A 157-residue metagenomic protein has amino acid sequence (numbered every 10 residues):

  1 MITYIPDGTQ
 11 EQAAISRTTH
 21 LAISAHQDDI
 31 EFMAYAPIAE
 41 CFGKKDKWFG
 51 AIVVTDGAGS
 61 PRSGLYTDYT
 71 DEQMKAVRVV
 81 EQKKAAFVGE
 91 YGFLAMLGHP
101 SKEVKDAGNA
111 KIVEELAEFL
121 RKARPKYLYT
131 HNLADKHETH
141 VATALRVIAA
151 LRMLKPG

Functional and structural regions predicted by a protein language model:
M1-A123, I148-P156: Active-site rim/loop-helix segments in enzyme catalytic domains that contact anionic ligands
A34-I38, H137-A142: Active-site histidine-anchored catalytic micro-motif
E103-D106, D135-T139: Short, well-ordered, mixed-charge alpha-helical segments that flank or form enzyme active sites
Y127-H137: Acidic beta-strand-to-loop metal/phosphate-binding motif
T130, A144-I148: Serine-dependent carboxylesterase/thioesterase catalytic core of lipase-like alpha/beta-hydrolase/SGNH enzymes
